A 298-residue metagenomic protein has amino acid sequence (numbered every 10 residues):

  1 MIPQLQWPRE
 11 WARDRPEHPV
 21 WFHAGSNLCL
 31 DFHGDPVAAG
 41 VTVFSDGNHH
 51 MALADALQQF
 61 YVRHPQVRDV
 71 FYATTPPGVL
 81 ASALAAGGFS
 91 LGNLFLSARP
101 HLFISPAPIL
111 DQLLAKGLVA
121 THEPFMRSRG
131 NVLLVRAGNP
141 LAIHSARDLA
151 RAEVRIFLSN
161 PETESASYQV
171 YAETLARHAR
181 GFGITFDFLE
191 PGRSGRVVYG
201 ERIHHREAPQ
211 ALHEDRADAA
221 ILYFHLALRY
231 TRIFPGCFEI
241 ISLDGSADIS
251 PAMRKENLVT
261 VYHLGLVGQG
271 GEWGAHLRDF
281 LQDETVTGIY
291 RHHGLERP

Functional and structural regions predicted by a protein language model:
M1-V70, N93-F95, P108, L114 (+2 more regions): Exported/periplasmic ABC-transporter solute-binding proteins
P65-A81: A short beta-strand-loop structural module common to alpha/beta enzyme folds
P77-L118, L228-R232: Pocket-flanking alpha-helical
L102, M126-S128, V132: Acidic, polar low-complexity intrinsically disordered regions
